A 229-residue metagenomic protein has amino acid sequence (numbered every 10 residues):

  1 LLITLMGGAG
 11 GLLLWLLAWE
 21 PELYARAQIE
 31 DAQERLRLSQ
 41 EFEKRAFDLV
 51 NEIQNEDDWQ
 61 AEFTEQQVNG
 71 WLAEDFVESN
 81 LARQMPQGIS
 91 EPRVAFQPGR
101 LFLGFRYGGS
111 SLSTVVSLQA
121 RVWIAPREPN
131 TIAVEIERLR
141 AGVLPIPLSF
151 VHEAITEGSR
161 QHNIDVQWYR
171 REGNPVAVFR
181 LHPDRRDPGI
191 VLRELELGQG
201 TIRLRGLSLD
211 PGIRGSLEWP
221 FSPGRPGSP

Functional and structural regions predicted by a protein language model:
L1-P229: Extracellular/lumenal and peripheral-membrane lipid-interaction modules
